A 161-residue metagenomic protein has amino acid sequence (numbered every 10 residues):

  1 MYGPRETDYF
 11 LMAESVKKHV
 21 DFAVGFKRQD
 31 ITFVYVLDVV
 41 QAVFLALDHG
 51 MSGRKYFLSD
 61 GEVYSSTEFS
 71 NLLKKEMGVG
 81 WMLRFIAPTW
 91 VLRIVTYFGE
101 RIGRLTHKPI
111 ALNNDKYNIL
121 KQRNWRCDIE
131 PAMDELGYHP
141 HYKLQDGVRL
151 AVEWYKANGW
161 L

Functional and structural regions predicted by a protein language model:
M1-L11, L37, L45-Y56, E62 (+1 more regions): Glycine/proline-rich active-site loop of Rossmann-fold NAD(P)-dependent oxidoreductases
A13-V24, V79, K108-A111, E130: A short C-terminal helix-loop "cap" of Rossmann-like NAD(P)-dependent dehydrogenase/epimerase domains
E14-V34, D38, A42, A46 (+2 more regions): A conserved pocket-lining segment of Rossmann-fold NAD(P)-dependent short-chain dehydrogenase/reductase
V24-Q29, Y56-Y64, K74-E76, I86-T89 (+2 more regions): Glycine-rich Rossmann NAD(P)(H)-binding loop
I31-L37, Y64, C127, Y142: Residue-level signal for the nucleotide or nucleotide-sugar donor/cofactor binding architecture
V43-L47, S70-L73, V148-Y155: Hydrophobic "lid"/C-terminal helical patch of Rossmann-like NAD(P)-dependent dehydrogenase/epimerase domains
K75-Q122: Terminal hydrophobic/aromatic helix or amphipathic segment near a protein terminus
C127-E135, H139, K143-L161: Amphipathic terminal alpha-helices
